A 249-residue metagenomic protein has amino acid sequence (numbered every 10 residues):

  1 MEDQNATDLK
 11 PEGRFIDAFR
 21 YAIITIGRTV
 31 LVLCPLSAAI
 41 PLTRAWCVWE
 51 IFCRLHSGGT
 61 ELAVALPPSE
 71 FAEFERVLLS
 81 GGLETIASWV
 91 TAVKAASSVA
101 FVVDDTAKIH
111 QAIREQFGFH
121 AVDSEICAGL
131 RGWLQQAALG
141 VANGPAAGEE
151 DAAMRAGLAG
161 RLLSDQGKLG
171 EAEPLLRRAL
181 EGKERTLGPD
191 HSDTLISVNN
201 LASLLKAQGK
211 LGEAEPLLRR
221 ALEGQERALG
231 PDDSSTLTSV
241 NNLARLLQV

Functional and structural regions predicted by a protein language model:
M1-D165, K206: The feature represents the membrane-entry module of six-transmembrane cation channels
E149-E150, L187-L195, E215, L229-L237: Helix N-cap/loop-to-helix boundary motif
M154-D165, S192-A207, S234-Q248: Conserved alpha-helical positions within TPR/SEL1-like repeat arrays
A156, E181-G182, T186, E223-G224 (+1 more regions): Intrinsic-disorder/low-complexity detector
